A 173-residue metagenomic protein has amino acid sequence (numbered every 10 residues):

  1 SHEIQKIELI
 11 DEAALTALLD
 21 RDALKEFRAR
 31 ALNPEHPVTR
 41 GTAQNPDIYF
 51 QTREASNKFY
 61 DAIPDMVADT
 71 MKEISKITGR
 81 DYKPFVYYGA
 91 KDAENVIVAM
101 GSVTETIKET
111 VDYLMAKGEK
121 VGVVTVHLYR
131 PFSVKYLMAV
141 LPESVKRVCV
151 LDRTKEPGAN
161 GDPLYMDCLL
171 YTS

Functional and structural regions predicted by a protein language model:
S1, M100-T106, K155-D162: Gly/Ser/Thr-rich loops at beta-strand to alpha-helix junctions that form or flank small-molecule/cofactor-binding
S1-V86: Conformationally flexible catalytic loops at phosphate/diphosphate-handling active centers
I7-D11, E109-G118, M138-P142, Y165-D167: Short, solvent-exposed amphipathic alpha-helical segments in soluble enzyme and RNA/protein-processing domains
A23-E35, R147-C168: Extended, charge-rich low-complexity interaction segments
M66-Y82, A99-I107, H127-V134: A general structural motif
D92-E119, F132-L137: Redox- and metal-dependent alpha/beta enzyme cores, enriched for Fe-S-associated oxidoreductases and cofactor-handling
K117-R147: Core nucleotide-handling region used for phosphoryl-transfer chemistry
Y171-T172: Conserved small/polar residues in nucleotide/adenosyl-binding loops
